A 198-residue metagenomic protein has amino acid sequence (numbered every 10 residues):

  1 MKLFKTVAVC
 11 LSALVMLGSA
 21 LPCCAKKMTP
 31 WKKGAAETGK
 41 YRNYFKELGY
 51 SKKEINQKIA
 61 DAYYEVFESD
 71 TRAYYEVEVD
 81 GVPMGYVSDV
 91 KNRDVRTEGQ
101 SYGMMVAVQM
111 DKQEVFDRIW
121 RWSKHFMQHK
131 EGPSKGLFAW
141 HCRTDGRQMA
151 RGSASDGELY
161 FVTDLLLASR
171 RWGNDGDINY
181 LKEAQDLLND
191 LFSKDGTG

Functional and structural regions predicted by a protein language model:
M1-C10: Bacterial N-terminal signal peptides that target proteins for export
V15-S19: Hydrophobic core
P22-E98, Q109-R143: Low-complexity, Ser/Thr/Pro/Gly-enriched N-terminal "stalk/linker" regions
S69, H125-G198: Extended ligand-binding groove/face enriched in aromatic
K91-Y102, D111, G152-T163: Aromatic- and histidine-enriched alpha-helix N-cap/loop-to-helix transition segments that scaffold the rims
G103, V115-F116, D177, A184: Solenoid-repeat scaffolds in large eukaryotic assemblies
A107, W120, D195-G198: Active-site cradle of extracellular carbohydrate-active enzymes
